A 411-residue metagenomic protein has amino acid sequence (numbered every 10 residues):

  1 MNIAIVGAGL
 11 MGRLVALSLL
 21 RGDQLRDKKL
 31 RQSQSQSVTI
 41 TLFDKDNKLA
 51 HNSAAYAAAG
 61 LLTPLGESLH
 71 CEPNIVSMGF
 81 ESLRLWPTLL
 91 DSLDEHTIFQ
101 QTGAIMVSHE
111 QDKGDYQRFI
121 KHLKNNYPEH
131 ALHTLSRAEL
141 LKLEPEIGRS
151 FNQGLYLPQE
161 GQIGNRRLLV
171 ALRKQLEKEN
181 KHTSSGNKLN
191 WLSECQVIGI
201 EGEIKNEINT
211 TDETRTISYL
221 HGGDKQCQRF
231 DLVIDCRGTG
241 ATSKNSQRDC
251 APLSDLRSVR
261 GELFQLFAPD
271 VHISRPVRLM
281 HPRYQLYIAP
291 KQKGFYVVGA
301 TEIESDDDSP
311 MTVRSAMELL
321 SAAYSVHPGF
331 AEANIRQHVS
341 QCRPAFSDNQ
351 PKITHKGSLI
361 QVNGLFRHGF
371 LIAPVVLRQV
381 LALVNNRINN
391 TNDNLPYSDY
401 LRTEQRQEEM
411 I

Functional and structural regions predicted by a protein language model:
A4-V6, F43, Q228-G240, L377: Short hydrophobic core segments
L14, S18, L61-L62, G66 (+2 more regions): Active-site substrate-recognition segment that forms the wall of the catalytic cavity or substrate channel
L20-A55: Glycine-rich FAD pyrophosphate-binding loop
A59-L143: Dinucleotide-binding Rossmann-like beta1-alpha1 core, especially the glycine-rich loop that anchors the ADP
H70, N74-F80, V107-D115, L155-K174 (+2 more regions): Short beta-strand to alpha-helix junction loop
H96-H109, K121-H122, A131-Q175, T301-S305 (+1 more regions): Helix-loop-beta segment of a Rossmann-like dinucleotide-binding subdomain
G154-E203, E207, Y219, C236: Helical element adjacent to the flavin cofactor pocket in flavoenzyme catalytic cores
A333-I411: C-terminal catalytic lobe of FAD-dependent flavoproteins
